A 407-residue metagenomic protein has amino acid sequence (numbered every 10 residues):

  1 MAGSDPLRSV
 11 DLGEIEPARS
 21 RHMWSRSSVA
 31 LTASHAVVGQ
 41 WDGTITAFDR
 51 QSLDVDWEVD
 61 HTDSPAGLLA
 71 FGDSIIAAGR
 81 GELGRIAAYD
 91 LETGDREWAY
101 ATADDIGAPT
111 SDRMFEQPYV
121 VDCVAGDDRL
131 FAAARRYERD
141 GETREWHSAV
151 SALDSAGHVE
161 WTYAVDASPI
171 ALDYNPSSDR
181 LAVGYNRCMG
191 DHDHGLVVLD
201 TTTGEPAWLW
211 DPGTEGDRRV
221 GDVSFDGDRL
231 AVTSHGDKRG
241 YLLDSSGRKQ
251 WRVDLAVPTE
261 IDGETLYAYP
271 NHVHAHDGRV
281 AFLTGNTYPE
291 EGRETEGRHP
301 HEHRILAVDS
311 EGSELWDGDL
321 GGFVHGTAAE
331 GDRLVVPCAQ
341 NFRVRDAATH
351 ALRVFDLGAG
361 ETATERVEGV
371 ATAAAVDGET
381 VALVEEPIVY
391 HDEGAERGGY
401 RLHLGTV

Functional and structural regions predicted by a protein language model:
M1-W24, Q51-H61, D95-D112, V159-A164 (+5 more regions): Aromatic (tryptophan-biased) beta-strands that constitute blades/sheets of beta-rich domains
G13-T46, D63-G67: Beta-strand-rich domains and repeat architectures in extracellular enzymes and scaffolds, especially beta-propellers
S27-V29, L68-L69, V121-C123, L172 (+4 more regions): Hydrophobic core register within WD40 beta-propeller blades
A33-S34, G72-S74, D127-R129, S177-D179 (+4 more regions): Short coil/turn segments that connect the beta-strands within blades of beta-propeller domains
G43-T44, R80-R85, R136-E142, N186-D191 (+4 more regions): Short glycine/acidic-enriched loop and turn motifs that connect beta-strands
D254-I261, L266, E314-A328, G358-T380: Conserved blade-ending motifs and adjacent loop-strand segments that build the rim/top face of beta-propeller domains
A281-L306, S313-D356, T372: Loop/turn-rich, solvent-exposed surfaces of beta-rich toroidal or solenoidal domains
G369-V407: Blade-level signature of beta-propeller repeat domains, shared across WD40, Kelch, NHL, RCC1 and BNR/Asp-box propellers
